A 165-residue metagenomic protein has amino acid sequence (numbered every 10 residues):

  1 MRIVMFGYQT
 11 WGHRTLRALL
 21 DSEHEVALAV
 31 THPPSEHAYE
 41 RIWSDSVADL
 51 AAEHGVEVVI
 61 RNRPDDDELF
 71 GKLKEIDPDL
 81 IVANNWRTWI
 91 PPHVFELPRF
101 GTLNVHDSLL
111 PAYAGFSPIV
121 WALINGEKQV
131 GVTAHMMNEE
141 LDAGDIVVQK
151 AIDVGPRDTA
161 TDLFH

Functional and structural regions predicted by a protein language model:
M1-I42: N-terminal Rossmann-like dinucleotide-binding module
M1-V4, D77-I81: Short active-site oxyanion
Y8-W11, N62-D65, W86-T88: Short beta->alpha connector loops
H13, R17-D21, F70-K74, P92: Amphipathic, non-transmembrane alpha-helical secondary structure
S22, L80-H165: Donor/substrate-binding cores of folate-linked one-carbon enzymes
E25, G55-E57, G101: Conserved beta-strand segments of alpha/beta enzyme cores
H32-D79: N-terminal glycine-/serine-/threonine-rich beta1-alpha1-beta2 phosphate-ribose binding loop of Rossmann-like
